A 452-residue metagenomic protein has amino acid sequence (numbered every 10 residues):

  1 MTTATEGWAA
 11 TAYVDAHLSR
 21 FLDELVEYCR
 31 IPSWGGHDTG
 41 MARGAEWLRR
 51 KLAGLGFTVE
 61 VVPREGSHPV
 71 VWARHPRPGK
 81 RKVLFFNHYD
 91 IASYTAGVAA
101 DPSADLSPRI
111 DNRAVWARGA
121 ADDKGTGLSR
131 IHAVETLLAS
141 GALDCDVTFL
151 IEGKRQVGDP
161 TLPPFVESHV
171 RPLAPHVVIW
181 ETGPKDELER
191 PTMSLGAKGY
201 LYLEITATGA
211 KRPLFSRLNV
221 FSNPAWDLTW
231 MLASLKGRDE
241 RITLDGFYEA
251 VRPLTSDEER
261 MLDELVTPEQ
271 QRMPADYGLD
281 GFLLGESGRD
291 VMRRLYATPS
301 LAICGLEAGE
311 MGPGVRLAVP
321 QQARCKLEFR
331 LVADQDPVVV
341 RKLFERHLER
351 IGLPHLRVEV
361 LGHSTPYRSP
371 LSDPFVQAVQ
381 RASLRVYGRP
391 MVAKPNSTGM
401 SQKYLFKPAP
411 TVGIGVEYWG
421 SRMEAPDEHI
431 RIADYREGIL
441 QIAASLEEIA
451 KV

Functional and structural regions predicted by a protein language model:
T2-T95, Q322, K326, V340-R341 (+1 more regions): N-terminal helical capping/dimerization or prosegment-like subdomains of hydrolases acting on amide or phosphate bonds
H75, A207, F329-L331: Hydrophobic beta-strand positions in extracellular immunoglobulin-like domains
K80-I151, E437: Active-site metal-coordination/substrate-binding segment of hydrolases, especially metallo-dependent peptidases
D90, L235-D239, E345-P354: A common structural junction motif
G119-G196: Acidic/histidine-rich catalytic neighborhood of metal-dependent amide-processing enzymes
E187-L188, T243-Q322, R330-L343, I351 (+1 more regions): An extended, acidic, His-containing surface patch that forms the Zn2+-binding/catalytic region of metallohydrolases
T192-T208, I414-Y418: Flexible glycine/proline-rich, aromatic-decorated loop/lid segments
R217-E240: A short core secondary-structure module
